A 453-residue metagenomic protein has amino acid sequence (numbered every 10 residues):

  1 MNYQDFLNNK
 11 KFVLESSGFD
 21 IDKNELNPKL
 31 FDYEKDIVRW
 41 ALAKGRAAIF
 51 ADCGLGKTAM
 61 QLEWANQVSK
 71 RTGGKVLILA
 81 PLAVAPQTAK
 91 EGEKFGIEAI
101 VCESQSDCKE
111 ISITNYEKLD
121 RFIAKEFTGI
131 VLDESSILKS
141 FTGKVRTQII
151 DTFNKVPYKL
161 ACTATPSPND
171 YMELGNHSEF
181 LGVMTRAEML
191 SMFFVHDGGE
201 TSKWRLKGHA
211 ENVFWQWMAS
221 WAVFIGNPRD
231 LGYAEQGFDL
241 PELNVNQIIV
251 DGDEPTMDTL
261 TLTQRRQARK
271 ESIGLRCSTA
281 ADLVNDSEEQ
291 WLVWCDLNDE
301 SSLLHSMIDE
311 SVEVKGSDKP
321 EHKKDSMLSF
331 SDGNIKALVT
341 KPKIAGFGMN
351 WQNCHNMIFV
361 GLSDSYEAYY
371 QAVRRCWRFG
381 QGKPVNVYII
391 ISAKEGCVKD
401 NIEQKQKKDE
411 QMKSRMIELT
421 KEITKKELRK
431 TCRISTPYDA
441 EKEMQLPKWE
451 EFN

Functional and structural regions predicted by a protein language model:
K10-F50: Conserved pre-motif I regulatory segment
K44-W64: Walker A/P-loop
T58-E63, G73-K94, P168-E173: Conserved Walker A/P-loop ATP-binding site and its immediately adjacent core in helicase/helicase-like ATPase domains
G73-K75, K94, G129, I137 (+2 more regions): Conserved P-loop NTPase motor "coupling/switch" region that bridges the ATPase
T128-V131, E173-N176, M349-L362, V385-I389: A short beta-strand element within the Helicase C-terminal
Q264, A268-D296: Conserved interdomain hinge at the start of the Helicase C-terminal
L292-W294, S302-H305, D309-A345: Conserved helicase ATPase core of P-loop NTP-dependent helicases/translocases
D364-F452: A conserved SF2-helicase RecA2
